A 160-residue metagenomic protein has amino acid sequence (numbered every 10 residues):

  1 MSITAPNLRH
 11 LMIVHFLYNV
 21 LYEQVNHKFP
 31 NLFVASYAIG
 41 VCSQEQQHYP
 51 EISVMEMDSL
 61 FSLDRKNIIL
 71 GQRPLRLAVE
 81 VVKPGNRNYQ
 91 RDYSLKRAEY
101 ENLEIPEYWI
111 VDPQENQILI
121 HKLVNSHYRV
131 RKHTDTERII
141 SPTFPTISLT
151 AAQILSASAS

Functional and structural regions predicted by a protein language model:
M1-S160: Gly/Pro/Ser/Thr-rich low-complexity, intrinsically disordered segments predominantly at protein N-termini
